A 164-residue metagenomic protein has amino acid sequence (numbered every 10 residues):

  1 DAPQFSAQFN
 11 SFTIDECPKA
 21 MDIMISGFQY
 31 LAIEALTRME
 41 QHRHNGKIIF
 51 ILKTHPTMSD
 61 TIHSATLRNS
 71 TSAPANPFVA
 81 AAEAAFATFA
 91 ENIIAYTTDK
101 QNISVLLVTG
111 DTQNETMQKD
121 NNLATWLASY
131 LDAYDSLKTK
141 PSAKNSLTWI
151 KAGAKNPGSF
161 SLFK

Functional and structural regions predicted by a protein language model:
A2-I33, T37-T98, V108-T116: Catalytic loop of short-chain dehydrogenase/reductase
A84, A95, D99-K164: C-terminal helical subdomain
